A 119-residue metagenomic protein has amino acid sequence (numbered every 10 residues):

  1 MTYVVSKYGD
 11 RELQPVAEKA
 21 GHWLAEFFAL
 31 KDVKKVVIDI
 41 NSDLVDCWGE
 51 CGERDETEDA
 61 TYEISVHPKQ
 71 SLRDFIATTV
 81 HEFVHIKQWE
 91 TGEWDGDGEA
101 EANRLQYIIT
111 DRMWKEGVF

Functional and structural regions predicted by a protein language model:
M1-K7: Acidic/histidine-rich, surface-exposed loop or edge segments in extracytoplasmic proteins
R11-K34: Zn2+-dependent metallopeptidase catalytic core
A17, L24, V36-I38, I64-V66 (+1 more regions): Hydrophobic beta-strand residues in large extracellular and virion-surface proteins
D32-V36, E116-V118: Surface-exposed patches in mature extracellular/periplasmic domains of secreted proteins
D39-R73, I86, E90: Active-site scaffold of zinc-dependent metalloenzymes
D74-E82: Short alpha-helical catalytic segment bearing the HExxH-like zincin motif of zinc-dependent metalloproteases
F83-E101: Catalytic Zn2+-binding segment of zinc metalloproteases
D95-F119: Post-HExxH zinc-binding segment in Zn-dependent metallohydrolases
